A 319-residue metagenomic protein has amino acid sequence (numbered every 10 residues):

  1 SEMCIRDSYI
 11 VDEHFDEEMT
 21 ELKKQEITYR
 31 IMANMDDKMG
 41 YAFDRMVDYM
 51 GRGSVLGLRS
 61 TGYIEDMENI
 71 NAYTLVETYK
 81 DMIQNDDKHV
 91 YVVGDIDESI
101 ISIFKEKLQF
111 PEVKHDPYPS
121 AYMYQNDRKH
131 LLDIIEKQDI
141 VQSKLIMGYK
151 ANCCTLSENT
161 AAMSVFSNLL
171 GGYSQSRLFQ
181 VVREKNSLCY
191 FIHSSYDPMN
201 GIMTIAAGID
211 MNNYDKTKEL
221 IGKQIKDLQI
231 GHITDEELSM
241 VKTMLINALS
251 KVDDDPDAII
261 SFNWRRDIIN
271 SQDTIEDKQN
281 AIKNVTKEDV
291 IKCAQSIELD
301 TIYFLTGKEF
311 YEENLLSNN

Functional and structural regions predicted by a protein language model:
S1-E2, R6-Y118, C154, E184-N319: Charge-rich, well-structured scaffold segments of protease-associated domains
V47-D48, S167-N168, Q180: Generic alpha-helical structural context detector
D87, K114-S176: His/Glu-based metal-binding/catalytic segments typifying zinc-dependent metallopeptidases
L169-G172, V181, D227: Active-site catalytic microenvironments for nucleophilic, acid-base chemistry
Q175-V181, K185: Short amphipathic alpha-helix segments
